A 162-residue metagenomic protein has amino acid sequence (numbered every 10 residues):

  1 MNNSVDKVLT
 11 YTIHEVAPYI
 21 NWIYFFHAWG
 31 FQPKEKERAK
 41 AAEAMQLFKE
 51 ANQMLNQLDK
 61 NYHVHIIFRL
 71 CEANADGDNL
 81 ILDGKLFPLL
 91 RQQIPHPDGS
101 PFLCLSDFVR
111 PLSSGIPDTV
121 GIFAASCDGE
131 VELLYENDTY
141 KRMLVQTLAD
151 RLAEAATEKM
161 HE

Functional and structural regions predicted by a protein language model:
M1-M143, T147: Active-site loops and adjacent core secondary-structure elements that bind or stabilize anionic groups
K141-H161: C-terminal substrate/ligand-recognition segments
